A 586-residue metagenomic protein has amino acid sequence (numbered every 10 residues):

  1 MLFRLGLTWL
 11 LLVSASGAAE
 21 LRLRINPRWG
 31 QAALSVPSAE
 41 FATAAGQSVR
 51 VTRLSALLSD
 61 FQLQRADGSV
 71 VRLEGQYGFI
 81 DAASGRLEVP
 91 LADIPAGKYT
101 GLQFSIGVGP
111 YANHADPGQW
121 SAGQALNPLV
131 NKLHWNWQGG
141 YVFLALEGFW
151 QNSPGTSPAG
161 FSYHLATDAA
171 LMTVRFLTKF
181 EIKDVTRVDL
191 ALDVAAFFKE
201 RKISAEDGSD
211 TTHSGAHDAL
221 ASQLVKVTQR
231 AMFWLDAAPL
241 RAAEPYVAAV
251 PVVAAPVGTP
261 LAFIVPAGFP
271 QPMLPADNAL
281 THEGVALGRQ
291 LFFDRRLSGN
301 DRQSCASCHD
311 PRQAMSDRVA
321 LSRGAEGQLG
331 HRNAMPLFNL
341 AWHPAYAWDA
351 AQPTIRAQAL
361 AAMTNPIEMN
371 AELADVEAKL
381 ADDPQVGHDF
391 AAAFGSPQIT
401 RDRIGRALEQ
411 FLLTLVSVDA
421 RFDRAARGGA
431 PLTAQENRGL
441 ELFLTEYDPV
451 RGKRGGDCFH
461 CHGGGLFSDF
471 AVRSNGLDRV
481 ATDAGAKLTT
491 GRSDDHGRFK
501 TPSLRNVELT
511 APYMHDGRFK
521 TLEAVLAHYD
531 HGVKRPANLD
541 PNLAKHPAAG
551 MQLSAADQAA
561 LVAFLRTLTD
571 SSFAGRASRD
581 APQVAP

Functional and structural regions predicted by a protein language model:
M1-T8: Sec-dependent signal peptide recognition, specifically the positively charged N-region followed immediately by
W9-A18: Hydrophobic h-region of N-terminal signal peptides that target proteins for export in Gram-negative bacteria
A19-A254: A short, solvent-exposed, low-complexity linear motif enriched for acidic/polar residues with Pro/Gly/Ser/Thr
Q62-R65, Q103-I106, P110, W150 (+15 more regions): Sec/Tat-exported extracytoplasmic proteins
P95-A96, N136-G139, E181-D184, S298-G299 (+4 more regions): Extracellular/periplasmic catalytic domains that process cell-envelope and extracellular macromolecules
V247-A254, V376-S474, D557-F564: Extended surface/linker regions that mediate inter-domain or inter-protein docking in multi-component redox
V253-A361, D423-P541, R576-P586: Short glycine/threonine-rich turn/loop motifs
L373-D419, E508, R518-P586: C-terminal capping alpha-helices of c-type cytochrome domains
